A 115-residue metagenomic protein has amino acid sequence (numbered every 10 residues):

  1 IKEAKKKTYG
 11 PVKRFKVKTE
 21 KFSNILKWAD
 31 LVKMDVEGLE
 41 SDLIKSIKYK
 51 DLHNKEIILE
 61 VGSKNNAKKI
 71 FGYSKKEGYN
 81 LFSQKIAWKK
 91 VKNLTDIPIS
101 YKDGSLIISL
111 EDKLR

Functional and structural regions predicted by a protein language model:
I1-L52, K64-K69, Y73: Short internal loop-to-helix segment that lines adenine-nucleotide cofactor pockets
D30, K55, N80: Short acidic/polar active-site loop segments enriched in Thr and Asp
G38, V61-S63, L110-D112: Non-catalytic surface loops within mature trypsin-like serine protease
L52-K55, K113: Short linear motifs in intrinsically disordered/low-complexity regions
N54-G62: Conserved beta-strand signature within the Rossmann-like core of class I S-adenosyl-L-methionine
A67-R115: Binuclear metal-ion centers of metallo-dependent hydrolases, dominated by the metallo-beta-lactamase
